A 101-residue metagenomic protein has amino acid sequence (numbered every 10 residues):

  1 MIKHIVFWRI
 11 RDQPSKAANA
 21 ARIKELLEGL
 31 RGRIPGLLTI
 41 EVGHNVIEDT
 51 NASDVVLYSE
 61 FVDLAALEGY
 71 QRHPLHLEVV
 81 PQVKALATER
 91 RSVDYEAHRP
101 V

Functional and structural regions predicted by a protein language model:
M1-D54, V62-R72, Y95-V101: Short S/T/G/P-rich N-terminal loop/turn motif that feeds into the first structured element of a domain
Q71, V80-V83: Short, flexible helix/strand-to-coil boundary loops that buttress conserved ligand/catalytic motifs in alpha/beta
L77: Long, contiguous binding/interaction regions
